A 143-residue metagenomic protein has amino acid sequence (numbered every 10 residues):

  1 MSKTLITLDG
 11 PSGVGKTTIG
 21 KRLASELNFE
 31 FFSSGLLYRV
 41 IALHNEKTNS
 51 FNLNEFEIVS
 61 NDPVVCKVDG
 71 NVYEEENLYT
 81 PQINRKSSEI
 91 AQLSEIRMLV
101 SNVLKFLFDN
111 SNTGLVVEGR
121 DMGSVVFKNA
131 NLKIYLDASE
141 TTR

Functional and structural regions predicted by a protein language model:
M1-K3: Phosphate-binding P-loop
I6-L8: Hydrophobic anchor at the beta1->P-loop junction of P-loop NTPases
G13-V14: ATP-binding Walker
T17: Walker A/P-loop
A24-S34, K47-N49: Post-Walker A helix-loop "phosphate-sensing" segment adjacent to the P-loop in P-loop NTPases
L36-T113, D121-V126, T141-T142: ATP-dependent small-molecule kinase phosphotransfer cores that center on conserved nucleotide phosphate-binding segments
K128-R143: Conserved phosphate-donor/acceptor-positioning beta-strand/loop module used by diverse small-molecule
